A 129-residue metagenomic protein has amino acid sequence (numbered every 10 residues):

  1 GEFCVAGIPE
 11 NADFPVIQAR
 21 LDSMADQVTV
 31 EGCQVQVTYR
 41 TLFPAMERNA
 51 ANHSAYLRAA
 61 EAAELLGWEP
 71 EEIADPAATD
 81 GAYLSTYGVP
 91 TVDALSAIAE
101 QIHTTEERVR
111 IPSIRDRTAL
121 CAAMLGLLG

Functional and structural regions predicted by a protein language model:
G1-G129: Metal-dependent amide/peptide-bond hydrolase catalytic core, centered on the "pita-bread" metallohydrolase fold
